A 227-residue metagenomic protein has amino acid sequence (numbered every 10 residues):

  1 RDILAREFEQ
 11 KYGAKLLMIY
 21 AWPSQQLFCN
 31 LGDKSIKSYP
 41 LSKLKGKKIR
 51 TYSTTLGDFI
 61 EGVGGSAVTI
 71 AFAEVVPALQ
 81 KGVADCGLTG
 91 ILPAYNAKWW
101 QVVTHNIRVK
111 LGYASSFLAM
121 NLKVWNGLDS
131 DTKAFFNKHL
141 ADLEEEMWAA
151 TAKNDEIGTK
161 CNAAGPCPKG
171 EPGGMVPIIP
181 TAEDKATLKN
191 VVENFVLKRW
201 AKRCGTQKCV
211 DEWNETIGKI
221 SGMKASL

Functional and structural regions predicted by a protein language model:
R1-K11: A gly/proline- and charged-residue-enriched helix-loop-helix capping module
Q10, A14-L227: N-terminal secretory/targeting leader peptides
